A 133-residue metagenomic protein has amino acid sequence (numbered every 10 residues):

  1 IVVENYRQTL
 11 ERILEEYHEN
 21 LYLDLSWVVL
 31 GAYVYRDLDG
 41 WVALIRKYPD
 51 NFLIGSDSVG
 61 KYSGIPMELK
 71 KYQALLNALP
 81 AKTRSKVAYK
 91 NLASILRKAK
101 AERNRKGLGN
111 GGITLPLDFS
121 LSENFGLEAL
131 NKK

Functional and structural regions predicted by a protein language model:
I1-I54: Catalytic pocket-lining loop regions of alpha/beta-barrel enzymes, especially the amidohydrolase/enolase/GH5 lineages
D50-L53, V59-K133: Mid-to-C-terminal alpha-helical segments outside catalytic/metal-binding sites
